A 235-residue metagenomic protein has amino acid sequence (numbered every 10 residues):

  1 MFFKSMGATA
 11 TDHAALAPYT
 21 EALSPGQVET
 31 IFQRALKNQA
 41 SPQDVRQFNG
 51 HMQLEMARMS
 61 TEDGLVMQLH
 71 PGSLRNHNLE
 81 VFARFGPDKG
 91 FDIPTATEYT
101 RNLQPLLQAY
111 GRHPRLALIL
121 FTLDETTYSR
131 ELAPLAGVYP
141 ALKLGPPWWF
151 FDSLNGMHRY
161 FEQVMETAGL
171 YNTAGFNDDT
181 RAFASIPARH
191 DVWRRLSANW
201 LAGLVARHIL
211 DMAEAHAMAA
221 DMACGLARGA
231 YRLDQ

Functional and structural regions predicted by a protein language model:
M1-G7, L107-G111, P134-Y139, V164-G169: Acidic (Asp/Glu)-rich catalytic clusters
M1-M6, G50, R58-D63, A206 (+3 more regions): Extended recognition/assembly regions associated with phosphoester-bond processing machinery
S5-T9, D63-L65, P114-A117, P140-K143 (+1 more regions): Short, well-ordered coil/turn segments that N-cap beta-strands
T9-T127: Divalent metal-binding pocket/active-site signature
E21-L23, H77-G86, Y128-A136, L154-E162 (+1 more regions): Histidine/acidic-residue-rich catalytic or RNA/ligand-binding cores of hydrolases and nuclease-related proteins
Q68-G72, I119-L123, L144-P147, L170-R189: Short acidic/histidine-rich active-site segments
D124-T126, L144-E162, L210-L233: C-terminal helical cap
L170-Y171, A188-Q235: Mid-to-C-terminal alpha-helical segments outside catalytic/metal-binding sites
